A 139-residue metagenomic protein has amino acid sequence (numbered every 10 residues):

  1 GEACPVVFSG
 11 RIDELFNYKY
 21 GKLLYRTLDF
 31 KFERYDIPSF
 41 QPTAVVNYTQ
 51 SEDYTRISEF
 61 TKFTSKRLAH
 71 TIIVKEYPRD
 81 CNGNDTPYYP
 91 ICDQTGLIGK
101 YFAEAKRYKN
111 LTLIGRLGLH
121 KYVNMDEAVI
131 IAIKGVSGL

Functional and structural regions predicted by a protein language model:
G1: A conserved short coil-to-beta-strand element within the FAD-binding core of flavoproteins
C4, E14-L139: C-terminal segments that line or cap access tunnels to active or ligand-binding sites in enzymes and enzyme-associated
S9-G10: Short, well-ordered coil/turn residues at beta-beta hairpins and beta-strand->alpha-helix junctions within
